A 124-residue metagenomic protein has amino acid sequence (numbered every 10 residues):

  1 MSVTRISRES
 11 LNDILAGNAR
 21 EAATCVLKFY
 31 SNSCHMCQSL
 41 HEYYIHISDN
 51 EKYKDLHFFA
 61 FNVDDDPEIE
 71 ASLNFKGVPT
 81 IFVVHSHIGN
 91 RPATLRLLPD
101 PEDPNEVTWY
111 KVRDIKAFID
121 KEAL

Functional and structural regions predicted by a protein language model:
T4-R8, F29-S31, H41, I45-E68 (+1 more regions): Thiol-based oxidoreductase modules, predominantly thioredoxin-like and allied folds used for disulfide exchange
T4-T24: A short beta-strand-turn-helix
L15-N18, S48-D49, E68-L73: Beta-strand elements of modular eukaryotic interaction domains
A19-A23, K54, H87-T94: Short, solvent-exposed loop/turn segments that connect beta-strands within catalytic domains and beta-strand-rich
C34-C37: Short cysteine clusters
P67, L73-H85: Structural micro-motif
V83-L124: Non-catalytic, surface beta->alpha helical segment in thiol-disulfide oxidoreductase systems
